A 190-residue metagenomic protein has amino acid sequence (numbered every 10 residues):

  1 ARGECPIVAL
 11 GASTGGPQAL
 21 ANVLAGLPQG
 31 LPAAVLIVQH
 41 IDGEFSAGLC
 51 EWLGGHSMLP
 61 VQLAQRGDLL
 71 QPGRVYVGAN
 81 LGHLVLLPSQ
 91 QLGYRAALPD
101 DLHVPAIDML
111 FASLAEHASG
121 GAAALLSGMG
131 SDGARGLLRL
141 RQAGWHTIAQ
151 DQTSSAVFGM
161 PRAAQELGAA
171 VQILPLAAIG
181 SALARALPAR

Functional and structural regions predicted by a protein language model:
A1-R190: Conserved acid/base catalytic micro-environments in cytosolic active-site loops
